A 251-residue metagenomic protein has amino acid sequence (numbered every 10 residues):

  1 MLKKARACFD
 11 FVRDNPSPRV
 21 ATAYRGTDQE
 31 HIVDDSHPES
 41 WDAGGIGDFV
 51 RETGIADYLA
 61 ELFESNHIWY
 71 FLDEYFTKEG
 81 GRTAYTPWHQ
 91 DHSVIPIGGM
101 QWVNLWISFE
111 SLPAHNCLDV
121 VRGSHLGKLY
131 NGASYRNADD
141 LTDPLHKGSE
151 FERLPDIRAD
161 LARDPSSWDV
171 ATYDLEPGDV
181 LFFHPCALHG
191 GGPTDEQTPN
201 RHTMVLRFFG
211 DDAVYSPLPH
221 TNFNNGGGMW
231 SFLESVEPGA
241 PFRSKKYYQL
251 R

Functional and structural regions predicted by a protein language model:
M1-W88, V94-P96, P219, G227 (+2 more regions): Non-heme Fe(II)-dependent double-stranded beta-helix
L2-K3, K78-G80, C117, L129 (+2 more regions): Short catalytic/ligand-binding loop motif for oxyanion handling, primarily in non-cytosolic enzymes, centered on
N15-T27, A133-Y135, P177-F182, C186-R251: Non-heme Fe(II)/2-oxoglutarate
S65, G80-R82, S111-A114, L126 (+2 more regions): Short, charged/polar surface micro-motifs in flexible loops or helix N-caps
S65-N66, H92-V94, I107-L118, G123-H125: Active-site region of the double-stranded beta-helix
W88-Q90, P155-S166, P219-N224: Short, surface-exposed loop/helix-turn segments at secondary-structure junctions that function as lids/hinges flanking
H89, P96-A114, D174-P177, F182 (+1 more regions): Short, conserved beta-strand element in jelly-roll/cupin
A114-L188: Double-stranded beta-helix
